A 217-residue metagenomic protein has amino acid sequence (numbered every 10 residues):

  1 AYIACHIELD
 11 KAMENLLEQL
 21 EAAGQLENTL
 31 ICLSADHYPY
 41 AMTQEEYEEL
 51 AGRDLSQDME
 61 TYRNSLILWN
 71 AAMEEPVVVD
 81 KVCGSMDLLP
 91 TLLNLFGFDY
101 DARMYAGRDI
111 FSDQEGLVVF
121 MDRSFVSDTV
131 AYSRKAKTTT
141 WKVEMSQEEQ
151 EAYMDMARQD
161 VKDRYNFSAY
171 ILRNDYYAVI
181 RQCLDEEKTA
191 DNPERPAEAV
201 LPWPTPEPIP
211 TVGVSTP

Functional and structural regions predicted by a protein language model:
A1-P217: Solvent-exposed soluble domains appended to multi-pass membrane proteins
